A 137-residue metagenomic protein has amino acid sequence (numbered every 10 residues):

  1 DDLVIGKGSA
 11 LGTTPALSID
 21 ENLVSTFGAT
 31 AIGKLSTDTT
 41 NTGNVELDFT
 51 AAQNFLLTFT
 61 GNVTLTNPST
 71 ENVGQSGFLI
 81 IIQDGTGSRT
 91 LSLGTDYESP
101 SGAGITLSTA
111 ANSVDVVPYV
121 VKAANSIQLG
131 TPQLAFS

Functional and structural regions predicted by a protein language model:
D1-G28, A135-F136: Beta-strand-rich receptor-binding modules of extracellular spikes/adhesins
D2, A16, V24, N44 (+3 more regions): Detector for repetitive beta-architecture
L3-V4, N22, T40, T50 (+2 more regions): Intrinsically disordered, low-complexity regions of eukaryotic proteins
G6-T13, T58-S137: Acidic, glycine/polar-enriched metal-coordinating patches/loops that mediate binding to polyanionic ligands
G8, L23, L35, T42 (+1 more regions): N-terminal cationic leader/targeting segments used for protein routing and processing
T14-P15, F27, T40-G43, G61 (+1 more regions): N-terminal compositionally biased, intrinsically disordered segments and leader/signal-like regions
T26-A51: Extracellular beta-solenoid/beta-roll
